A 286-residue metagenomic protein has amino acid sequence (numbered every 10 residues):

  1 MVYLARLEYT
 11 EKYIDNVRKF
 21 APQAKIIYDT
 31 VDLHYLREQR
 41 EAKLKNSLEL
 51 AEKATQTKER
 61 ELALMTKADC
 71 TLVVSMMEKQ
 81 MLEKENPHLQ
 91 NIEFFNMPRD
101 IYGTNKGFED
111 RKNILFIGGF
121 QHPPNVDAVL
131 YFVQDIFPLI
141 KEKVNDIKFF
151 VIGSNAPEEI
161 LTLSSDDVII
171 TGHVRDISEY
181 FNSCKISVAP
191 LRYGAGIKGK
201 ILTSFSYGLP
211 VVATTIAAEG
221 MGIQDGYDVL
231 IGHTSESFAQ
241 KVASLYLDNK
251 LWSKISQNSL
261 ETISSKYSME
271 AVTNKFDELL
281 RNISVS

Functional and structural regions predicted by a protein language model:
M1-K12, I27: Short N-terminal targeting/anchoring amphipathic segment
F20, S47, T66-L72, Q80-S183: Conserved catalytic-core segment of nucleotide-activated headgroup transferases in glycan assembly
Q23-A24, Y28-Q56, Q80, G119: Acceptor-binding helix/loop patch of EC 2.4 sugar-transfer enzymes, predominantly nucleotide-sugar-dependent
D69, V168, E179-G196, Y207-P210: Acidic donor-binding loop of glycosyltransferase active sites
K200-T203, P210-T214: Short hydrophobic beta-strand element within catalytic cores of glycosyltransferases and related nucleotide-activated
T215-I231: Short acidic/histidine- and often glycine-rich active-site loop of Leloir-type glycosyltransferases that engages
V229-E236, S244-N249: Conserved acidic donor-binding segment of nucleotide-sugar-dependent glycosyltransferases
L251-S265, V272-E278: A short, well-ordered alpha-helix in the C-terminal region of glycosyltransferases
